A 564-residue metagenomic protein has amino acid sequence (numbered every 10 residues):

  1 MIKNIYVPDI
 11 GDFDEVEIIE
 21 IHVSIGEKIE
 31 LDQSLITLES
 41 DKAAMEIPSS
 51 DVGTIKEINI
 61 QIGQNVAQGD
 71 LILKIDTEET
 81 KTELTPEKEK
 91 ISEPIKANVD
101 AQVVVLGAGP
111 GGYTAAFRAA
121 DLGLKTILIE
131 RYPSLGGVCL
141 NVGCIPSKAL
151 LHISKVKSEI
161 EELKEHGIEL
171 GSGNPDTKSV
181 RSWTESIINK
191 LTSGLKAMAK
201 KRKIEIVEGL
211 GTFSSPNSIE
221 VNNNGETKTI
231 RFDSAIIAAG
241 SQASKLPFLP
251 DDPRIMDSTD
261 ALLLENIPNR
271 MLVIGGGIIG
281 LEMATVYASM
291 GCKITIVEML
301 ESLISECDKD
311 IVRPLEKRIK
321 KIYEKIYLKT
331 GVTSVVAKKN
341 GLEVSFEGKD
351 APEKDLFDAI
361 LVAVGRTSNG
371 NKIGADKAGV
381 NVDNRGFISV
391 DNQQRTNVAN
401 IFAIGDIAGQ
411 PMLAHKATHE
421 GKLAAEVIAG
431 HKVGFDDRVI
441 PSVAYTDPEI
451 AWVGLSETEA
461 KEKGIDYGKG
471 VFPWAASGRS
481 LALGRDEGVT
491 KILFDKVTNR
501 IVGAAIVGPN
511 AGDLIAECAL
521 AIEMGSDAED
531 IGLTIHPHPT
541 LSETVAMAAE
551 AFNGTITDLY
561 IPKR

Functional and structural regions predicted by a protein language model:
M1, D76-V103, E347: Intrinsically disordered, low-complexity linker and terminal tail regions
I2-E79: Small cofactor-carrier domains centered on a conserved lysine used for covalent cofactor attachment
A67, I91, I95-A101, P110-G111 (+9 more regions): Glycine-rich flavin
V103-L106, G211, T229-G240, V273-I274 (+4 more regions): Short hydrophobic core segments
L106-A108, A115, A120-Y132, V138 (+5 more regions): Flexible, glycine-rich terminal cap/loop adjacent to redox cofactors in electron-transfer oxidoreductases
G107-P110, P133, I274-G277, D406: Glycine-rich Rossmann-fold phosphate-binding loop(s) that bind the pyrophosphate of adenine dinucleotide cofactors
C144, I237-K293, V297, I322-I326 (+3 more regions): Glycine-rich dinucleotide-binding loop and its adjacent helix/turn
D252-P268, K354-I428, A521: FAD-site-proximal beta/loop scaffold in flavoenzymes
